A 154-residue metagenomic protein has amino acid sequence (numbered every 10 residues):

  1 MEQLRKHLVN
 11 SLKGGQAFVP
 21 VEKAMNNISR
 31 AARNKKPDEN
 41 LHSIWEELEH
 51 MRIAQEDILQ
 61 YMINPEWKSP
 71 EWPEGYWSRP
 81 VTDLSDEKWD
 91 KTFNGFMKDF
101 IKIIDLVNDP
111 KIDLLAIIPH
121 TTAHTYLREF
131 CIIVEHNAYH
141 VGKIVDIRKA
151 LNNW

Functional and structural regions predicted by a protein language model:
L4-L12, F18, E22-M25, R30-W77 (+1 more regions): Short, contiguous alpha-helical
P80-I117, R128-I133: Acidic/histidine-rich alpha-helical segments that form the ligand environment of transition-metal centers
